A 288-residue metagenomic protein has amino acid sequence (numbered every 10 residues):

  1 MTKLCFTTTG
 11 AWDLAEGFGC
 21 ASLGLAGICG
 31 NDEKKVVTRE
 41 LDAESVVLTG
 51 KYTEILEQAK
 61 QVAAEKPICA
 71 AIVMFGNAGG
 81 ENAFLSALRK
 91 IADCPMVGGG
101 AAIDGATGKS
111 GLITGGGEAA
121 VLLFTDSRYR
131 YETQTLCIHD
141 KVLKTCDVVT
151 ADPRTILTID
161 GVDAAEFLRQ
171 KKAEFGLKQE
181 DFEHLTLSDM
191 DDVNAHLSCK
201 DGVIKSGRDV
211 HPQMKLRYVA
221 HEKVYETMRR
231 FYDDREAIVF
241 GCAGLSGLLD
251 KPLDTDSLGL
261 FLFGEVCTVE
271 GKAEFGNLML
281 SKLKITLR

Functional and structural regions predicted by a protein language model:
M1-R288: Hydrophobic alpha/beta core scaffold segments
